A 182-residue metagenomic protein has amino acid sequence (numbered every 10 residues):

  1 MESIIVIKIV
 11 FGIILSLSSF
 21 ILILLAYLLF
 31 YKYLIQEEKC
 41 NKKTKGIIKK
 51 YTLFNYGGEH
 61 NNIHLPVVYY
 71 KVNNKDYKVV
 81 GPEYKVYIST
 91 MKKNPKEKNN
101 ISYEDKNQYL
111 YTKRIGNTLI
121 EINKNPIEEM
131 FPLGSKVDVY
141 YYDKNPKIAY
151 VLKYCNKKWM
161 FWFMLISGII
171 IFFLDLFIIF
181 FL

Functional and structural regions predicted by a protein language model:
E2-I13, Y27-G168, F180-F181: Oxidizing extracytosolic/periplasmic lumen-facing domains of membrane-embedded or membrane-associated proteins
S18-L28: N-terminal signal-anchor/start-transfer transmembrane helix
F20, I166-F172: Long amphipathic alpha-helices with heptad-repeat character, especially coiled-coil-forming segments used
F173-L182: Juxtamembrane boundary at the C-terminal end of a transmembrane helix
